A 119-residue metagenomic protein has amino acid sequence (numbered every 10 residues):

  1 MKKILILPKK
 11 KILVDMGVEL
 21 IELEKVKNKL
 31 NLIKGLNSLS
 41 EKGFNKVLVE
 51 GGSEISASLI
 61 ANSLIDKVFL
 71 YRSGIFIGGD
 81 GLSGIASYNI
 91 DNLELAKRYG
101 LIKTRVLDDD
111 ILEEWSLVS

Functional and structural regions predicted by a protein language model:
M1-S119: Enzymes that bind and transform nitrogen-containing heteroaromatic metabolites
